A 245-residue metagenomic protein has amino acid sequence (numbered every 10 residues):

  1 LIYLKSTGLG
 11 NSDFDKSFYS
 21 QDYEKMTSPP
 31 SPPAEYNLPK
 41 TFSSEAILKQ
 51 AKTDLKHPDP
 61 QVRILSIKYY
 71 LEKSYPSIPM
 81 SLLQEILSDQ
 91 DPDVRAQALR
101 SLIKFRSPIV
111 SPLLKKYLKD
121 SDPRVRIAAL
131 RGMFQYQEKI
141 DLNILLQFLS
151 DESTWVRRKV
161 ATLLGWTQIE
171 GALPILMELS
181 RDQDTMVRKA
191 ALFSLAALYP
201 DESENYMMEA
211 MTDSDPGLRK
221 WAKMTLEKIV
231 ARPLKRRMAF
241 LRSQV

Functional and structural regions predicted by a protein language model:
L1-S74: N-terminal alpha-helical scaffold/docking segments in eukaryotic complex subunits
G8, D13-F14, T41-D54, Y75-S88 (+5 more regions): Amphipathic alpha-helical scaffolding segments comprising HEAT/armadillo-like alpha-solenoid repeats
P58-D59, Q90-D91, S121-D122, E152-S153 (+2 more regions): Short inter-helical turns and helix N-cap capping residues of alpha-solenoid HEAT/ARM repeat scaffolds
R63-Y69, P92-S101, A128: Non-membrane alpha-helical segments in proteins
Y69, S101, G132, L163 (+3 more regions): Core register positions within helices of long alpha-helical scaffolds
